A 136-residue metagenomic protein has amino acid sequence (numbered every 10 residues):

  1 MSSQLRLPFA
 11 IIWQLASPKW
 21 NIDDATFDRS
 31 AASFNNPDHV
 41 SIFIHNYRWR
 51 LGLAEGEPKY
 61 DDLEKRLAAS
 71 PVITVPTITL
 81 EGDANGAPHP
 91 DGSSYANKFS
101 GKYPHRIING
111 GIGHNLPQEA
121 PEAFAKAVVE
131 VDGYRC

Functional and structural regions predicted by a protein language model:
M1-G110, Y134-C136: Flexible "cap/lid" subdomain of the alpha/beta-hydrolase fold that forms the substrate-access gate
G111-P121, A125: Catalytic histidine-centered segment of alpha/beta-hydrolase-like enzymes
A123, A127-R135: C-terminal alpha-helix
